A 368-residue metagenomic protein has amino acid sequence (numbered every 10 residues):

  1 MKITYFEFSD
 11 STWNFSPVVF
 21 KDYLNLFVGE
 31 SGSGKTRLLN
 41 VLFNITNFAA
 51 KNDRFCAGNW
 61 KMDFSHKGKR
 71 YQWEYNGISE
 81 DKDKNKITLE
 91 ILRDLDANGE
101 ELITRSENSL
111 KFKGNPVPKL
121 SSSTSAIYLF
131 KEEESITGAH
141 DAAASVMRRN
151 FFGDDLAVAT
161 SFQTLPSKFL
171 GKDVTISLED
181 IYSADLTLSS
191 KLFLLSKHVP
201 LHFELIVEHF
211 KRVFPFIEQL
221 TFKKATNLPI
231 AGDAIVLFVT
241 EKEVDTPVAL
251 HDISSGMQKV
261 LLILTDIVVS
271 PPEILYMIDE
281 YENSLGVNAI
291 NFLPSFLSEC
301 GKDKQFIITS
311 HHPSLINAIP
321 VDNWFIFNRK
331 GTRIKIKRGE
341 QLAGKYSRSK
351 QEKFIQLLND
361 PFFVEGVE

Functional and structural regions predicted by a protein language model:
M1-K51, A231-E368: Switch/communication elements of ASCE P-loop NTPase nucleotide-binding domains
T4-F6, G58-D63, K84-D96, N108-L110 (+2 more regions): Short polybasic amphipathic segments
P17-F20, Y71-I78, R93-K113, P247-I253 (+1 more regions): Short amphipathic beta-strand/extended segments with alternating polar/hydrophobic composition
F20-Y23, V28, R37-T88: Conserved P-loop NTP-binding catalytic core
F64-G68, K224-T226, E241-E243: Short, flexible loop/turn elements at secondary-structure junctions
Y75-D81, K224-T226, N328-R329: Short, low-complexity Ser/Thr-rich regulatory SLiMs
I78-T221: Electropositive, glycine-dotted interaction segments that contact anionic polymers or phosphate-rich ligands
E218-D233: Long, charged, glycine-rich C-terminal linkers/tails
